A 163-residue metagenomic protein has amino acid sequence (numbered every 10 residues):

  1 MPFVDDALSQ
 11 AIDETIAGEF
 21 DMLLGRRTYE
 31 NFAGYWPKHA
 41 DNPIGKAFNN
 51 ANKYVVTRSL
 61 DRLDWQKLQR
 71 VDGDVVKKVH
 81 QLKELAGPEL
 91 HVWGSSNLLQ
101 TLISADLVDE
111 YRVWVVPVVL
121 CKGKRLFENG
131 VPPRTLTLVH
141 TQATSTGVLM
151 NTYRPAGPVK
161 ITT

Functional and structural regions predicted by a protein language model:
M1-L107, P117-T163: Portal/gating segments that form or line small-molecule/metal binding sites
E110: A short helix-turn-beta junction within AAA+ P-loop NTPase domains corresponding to the substrate/partner-engaging
